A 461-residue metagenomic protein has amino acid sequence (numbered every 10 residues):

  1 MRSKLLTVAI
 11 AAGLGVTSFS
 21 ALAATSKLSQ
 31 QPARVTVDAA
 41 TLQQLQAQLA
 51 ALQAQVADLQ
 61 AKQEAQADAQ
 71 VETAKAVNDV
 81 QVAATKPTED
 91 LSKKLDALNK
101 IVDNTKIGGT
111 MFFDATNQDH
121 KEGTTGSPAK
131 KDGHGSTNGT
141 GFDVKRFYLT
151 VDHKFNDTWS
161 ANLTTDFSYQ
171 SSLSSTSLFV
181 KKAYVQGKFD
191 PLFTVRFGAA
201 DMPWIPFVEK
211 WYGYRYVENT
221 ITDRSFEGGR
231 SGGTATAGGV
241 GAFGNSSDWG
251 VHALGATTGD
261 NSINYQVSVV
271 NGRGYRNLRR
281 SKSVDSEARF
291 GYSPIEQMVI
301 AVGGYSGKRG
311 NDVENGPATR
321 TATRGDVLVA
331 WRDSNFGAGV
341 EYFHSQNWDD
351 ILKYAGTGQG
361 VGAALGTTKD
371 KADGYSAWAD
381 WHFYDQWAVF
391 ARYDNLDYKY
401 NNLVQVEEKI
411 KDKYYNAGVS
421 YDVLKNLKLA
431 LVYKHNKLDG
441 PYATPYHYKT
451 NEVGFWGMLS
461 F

Functional and structural regions predicted by a protein language model:
M1-R2: N-terminal secretory signal peptides that target proteins for export/translocation
L5, T36, V71, D119-E122 (+5 more regions): Outer-membrane beta-barrel pore domains
L6-T7, A12-G13, A21-G126, F461: N-terminal periplasmic/intermembrane-space "pro-region" immediately following the signal or transit peptide
T17-S20, T257: Short linear Ser/Thr-Pro motifs
P32, L45, L52, L59-A67 (+13 more regions): A general secondary-structure boundary signal
L95-T124, A129-G272, R280-E287, G291-V302 (+3 more regions): Outer membrane beta-barrel
S168-S177, G244-S246, Y275-S283, P317-T319 (+3 more regions): Solvent-exposed loop/turn segments connecting transmembrane beta-strands in outer-membrane beta-barrel proteins
